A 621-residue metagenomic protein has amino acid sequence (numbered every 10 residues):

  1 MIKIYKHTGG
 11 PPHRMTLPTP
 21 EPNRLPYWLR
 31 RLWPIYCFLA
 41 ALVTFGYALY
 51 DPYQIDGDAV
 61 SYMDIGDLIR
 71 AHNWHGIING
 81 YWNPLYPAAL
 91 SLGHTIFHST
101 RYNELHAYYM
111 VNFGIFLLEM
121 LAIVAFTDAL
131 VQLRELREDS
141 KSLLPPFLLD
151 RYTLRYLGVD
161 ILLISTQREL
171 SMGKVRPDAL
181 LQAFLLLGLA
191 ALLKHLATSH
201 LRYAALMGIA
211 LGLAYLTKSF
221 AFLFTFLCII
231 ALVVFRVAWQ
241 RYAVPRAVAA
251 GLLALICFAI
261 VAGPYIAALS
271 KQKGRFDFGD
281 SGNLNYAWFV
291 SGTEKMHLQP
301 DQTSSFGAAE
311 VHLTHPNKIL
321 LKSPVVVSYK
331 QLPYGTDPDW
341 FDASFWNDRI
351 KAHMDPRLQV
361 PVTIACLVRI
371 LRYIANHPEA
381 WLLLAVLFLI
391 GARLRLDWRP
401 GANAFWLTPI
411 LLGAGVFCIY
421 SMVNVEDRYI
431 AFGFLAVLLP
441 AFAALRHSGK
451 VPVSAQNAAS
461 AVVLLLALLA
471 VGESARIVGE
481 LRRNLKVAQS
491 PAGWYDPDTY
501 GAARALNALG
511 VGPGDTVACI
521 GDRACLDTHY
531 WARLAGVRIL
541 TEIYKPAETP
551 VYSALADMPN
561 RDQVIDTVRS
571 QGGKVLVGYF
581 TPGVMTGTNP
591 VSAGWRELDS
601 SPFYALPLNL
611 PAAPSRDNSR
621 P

Functional and structural regions predicted by a protein language model:
R30-F38, Y152-Y156, L206-I209, T225-V237 (+4 more regions): Signature aromatic-anchored transmembrane alpha helix within multi-pass, membrane-resident enzymes that catalyze glycan
D51-I65, G76-G93, S99-H106, K273-D280 (+1 more regions): Extracytoplasmic catalytic/substrate-binding loops of multi-pass membrane glycan-assembly enzymes
R70, Q272, F276, A458 (+1 more regions): Membrane-embedded, lumen/periplasm-facing catalytic core of multi-pass transferases that use lipid-linked donors
W74, S91, Y102, T293-W398 (+1 more regions): Lumenal/periplasmic acceptor-binding loop at the mouth of the active site in multi-pass, GT-C-fold membrane enzymes
W82, Q167-L180, F220: Short acidic/glycine- and proline-prone juxtamembrane loop motifs at membrane-interface regions of multi-pass membrane
A107-P146, L187: Transmembrane-helix motifs of polytopic, lipid-linked glycan transferases
L148-L149, G188-A204, A214, R236-Q240 (+1 more regions): Membrane-interface transmembrane helices that cradle and orient dolichyl/undecaprenyl
T303-I319, Y495-P546, K574-P582: Short periplasmic/luminal acceptor-recognition loop of GT-C membrane glycosyltransferases, typified by
